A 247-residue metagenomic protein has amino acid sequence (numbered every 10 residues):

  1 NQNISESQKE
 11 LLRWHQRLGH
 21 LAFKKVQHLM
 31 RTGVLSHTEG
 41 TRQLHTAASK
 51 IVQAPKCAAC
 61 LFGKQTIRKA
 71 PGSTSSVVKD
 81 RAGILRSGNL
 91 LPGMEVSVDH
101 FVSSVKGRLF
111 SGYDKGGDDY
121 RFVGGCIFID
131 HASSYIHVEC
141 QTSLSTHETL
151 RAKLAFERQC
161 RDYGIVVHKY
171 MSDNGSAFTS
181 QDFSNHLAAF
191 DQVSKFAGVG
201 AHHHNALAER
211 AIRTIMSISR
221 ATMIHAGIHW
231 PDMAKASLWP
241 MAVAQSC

Functional and structural regions predicted by a protein language model:
N1-A70, T74: Aspartic protease core domain of the pepsin/retropepsin superfamily
N1-S5, D173, V243-C247: Short intrinsically disordered, low-complexity coil segments enriched in acidic
Q16-R17, H203-C247: Charged alpha-helix within mobile-element recombinases
L18, A22, V34, R161-G164 (+4 more regions): Eukaryotic basic, amphipathic alpha-helical target segments in cytosolic regions
T41-S217: Retroviral integrase
